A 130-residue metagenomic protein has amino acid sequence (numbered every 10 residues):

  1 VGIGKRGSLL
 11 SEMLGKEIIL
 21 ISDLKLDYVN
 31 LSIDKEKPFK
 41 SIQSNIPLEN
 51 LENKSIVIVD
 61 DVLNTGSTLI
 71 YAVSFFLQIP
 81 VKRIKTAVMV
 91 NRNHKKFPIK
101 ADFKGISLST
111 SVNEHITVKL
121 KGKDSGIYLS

Functional and structural regions predicted by a protein language model:
V1-S130: PRPP-associated nucleotide enzymes
